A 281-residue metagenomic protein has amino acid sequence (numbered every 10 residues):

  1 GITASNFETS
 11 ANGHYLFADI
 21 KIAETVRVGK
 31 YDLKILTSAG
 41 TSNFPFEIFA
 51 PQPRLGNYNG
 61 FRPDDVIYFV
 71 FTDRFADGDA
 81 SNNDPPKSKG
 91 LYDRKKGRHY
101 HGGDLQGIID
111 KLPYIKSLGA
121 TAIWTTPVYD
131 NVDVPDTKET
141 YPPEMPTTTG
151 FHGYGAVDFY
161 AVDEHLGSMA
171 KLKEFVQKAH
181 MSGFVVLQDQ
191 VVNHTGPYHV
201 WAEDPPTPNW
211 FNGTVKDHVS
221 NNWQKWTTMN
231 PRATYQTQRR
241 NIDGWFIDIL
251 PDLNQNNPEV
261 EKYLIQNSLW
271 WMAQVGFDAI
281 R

Functional and structural regions predicted by a protein language model:
G1, A23, Q274-R281: Short, intrinsically disordered, charge-balanced linker/junction segments flanking boundaries in proteins
G1-A39: Immunoglobulin-like IPT/TIG beta-sandwich domains and homologous Ig-like subdomains
I2, E24, Y58, G102-G103: Exposed regions on extracellular, virion, or secretory-pathway luminal proteins
G29-Y58: Non-catalytic propeptide/linker segments at domain boundaries
I35, N59-P63, P85-K87: Short intrinsically disordered coil segments
I48-F69, R74, G78: Low-complexity, Pro/Ser/Thr- and charge-rich linker/hinge segments at domain boundaries
F75-V275, A279: Substrate-binding/active-site clefts of carbohydrate-active enzymes
